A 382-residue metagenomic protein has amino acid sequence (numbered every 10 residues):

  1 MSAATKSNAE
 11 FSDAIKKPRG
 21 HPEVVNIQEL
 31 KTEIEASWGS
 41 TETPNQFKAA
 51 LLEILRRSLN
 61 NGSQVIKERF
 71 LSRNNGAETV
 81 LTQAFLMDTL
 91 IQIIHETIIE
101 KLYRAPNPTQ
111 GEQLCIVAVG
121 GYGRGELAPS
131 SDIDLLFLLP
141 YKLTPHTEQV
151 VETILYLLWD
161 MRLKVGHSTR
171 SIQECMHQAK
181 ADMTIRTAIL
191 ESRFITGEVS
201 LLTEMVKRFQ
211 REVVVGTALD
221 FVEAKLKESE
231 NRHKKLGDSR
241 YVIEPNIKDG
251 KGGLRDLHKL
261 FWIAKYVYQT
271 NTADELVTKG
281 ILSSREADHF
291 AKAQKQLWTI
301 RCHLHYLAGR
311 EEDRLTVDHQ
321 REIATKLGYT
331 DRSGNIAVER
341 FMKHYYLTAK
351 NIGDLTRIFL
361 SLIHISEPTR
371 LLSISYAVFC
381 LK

Functional and structural regions predicted by a protein language model:
S2-E112, D238: N-terminal regions immediately upstream of nucleotidyltransferase
S2-K17, S63-I66, V215-L360: Conserved nucleotidyltransferase catalytic core and NTase-mimicking acidic/glycine-rich helix/loop elements in nucleic
R19-E35, G39, T153-D249, D256 (+1 more regions): Conserved NTP/Mg2+-binding pocket subregion across the NTase superfamily
E78-T79, D88, Q92-E148: Active-site nucleotide-donor binding segment shared across nucleotidyl transfer reactions
K101-Q110, H167-C175, A273-E275, G309-V317: Short, glycine/acidic-rich hinge or "gate" loops at secondary-structure transitions that mediate conformational
L139-T147, T196, V213-G216, R310: Short, polar/flexible loop-turn hinges at active-site or ligand-entry regions and domain interfaces
I363-K382: Single conserved hydrophobic/aromatic residue that forms the stacking wall/gate of nucleotide- or nucleobase-binding
